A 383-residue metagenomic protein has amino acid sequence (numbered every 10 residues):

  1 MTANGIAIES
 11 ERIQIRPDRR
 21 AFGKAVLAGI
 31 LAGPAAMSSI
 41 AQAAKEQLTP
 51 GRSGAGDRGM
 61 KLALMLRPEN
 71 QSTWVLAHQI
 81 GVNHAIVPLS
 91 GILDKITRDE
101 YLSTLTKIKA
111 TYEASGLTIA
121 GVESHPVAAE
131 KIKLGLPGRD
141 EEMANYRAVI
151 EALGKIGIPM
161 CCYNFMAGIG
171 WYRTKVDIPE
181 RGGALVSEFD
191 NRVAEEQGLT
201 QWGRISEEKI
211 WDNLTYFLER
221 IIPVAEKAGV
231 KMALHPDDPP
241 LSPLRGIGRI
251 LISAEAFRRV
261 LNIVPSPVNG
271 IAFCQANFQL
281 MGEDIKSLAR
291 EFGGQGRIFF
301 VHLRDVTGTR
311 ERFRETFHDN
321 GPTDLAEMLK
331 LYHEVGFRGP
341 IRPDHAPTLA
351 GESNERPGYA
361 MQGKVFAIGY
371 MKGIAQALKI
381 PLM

Functional and structural regions predicted by a protein language model:
M1-D18: N-terminal secretory signal peptides
R16, M37-M65: C-terminal segment of N-terminal export signals and the immediately downstream linker at the start of the mature
L27, G33-A35, I132-G270, M361-Q362 (+1 more regions): Active-site acidic/histidine proton-transfer and metal-coordination neighborhood in alpha/beta enzyme cores
R67-A77, M143-I150, D284-R290: Short, acidic/polar
W74-G81, E100-A120, G154, P223-K227 (+3 more regions): Acidic (Asp/Glu)-rich catalytic clusters
A77, A85, L153, H235 (+4 more regions): Conserved, mostly hydrophobic/aromatic
N83-P88, Y163, L234, G296-V306 (+1 more regions): Non-cysteine beta-strand/loop elements that form the S-adenosyl-L-methionine
K95-E100, P243-R258, I263, G270 (+2 more regions): Gly/Pro-rich active-site loop or hairpin
